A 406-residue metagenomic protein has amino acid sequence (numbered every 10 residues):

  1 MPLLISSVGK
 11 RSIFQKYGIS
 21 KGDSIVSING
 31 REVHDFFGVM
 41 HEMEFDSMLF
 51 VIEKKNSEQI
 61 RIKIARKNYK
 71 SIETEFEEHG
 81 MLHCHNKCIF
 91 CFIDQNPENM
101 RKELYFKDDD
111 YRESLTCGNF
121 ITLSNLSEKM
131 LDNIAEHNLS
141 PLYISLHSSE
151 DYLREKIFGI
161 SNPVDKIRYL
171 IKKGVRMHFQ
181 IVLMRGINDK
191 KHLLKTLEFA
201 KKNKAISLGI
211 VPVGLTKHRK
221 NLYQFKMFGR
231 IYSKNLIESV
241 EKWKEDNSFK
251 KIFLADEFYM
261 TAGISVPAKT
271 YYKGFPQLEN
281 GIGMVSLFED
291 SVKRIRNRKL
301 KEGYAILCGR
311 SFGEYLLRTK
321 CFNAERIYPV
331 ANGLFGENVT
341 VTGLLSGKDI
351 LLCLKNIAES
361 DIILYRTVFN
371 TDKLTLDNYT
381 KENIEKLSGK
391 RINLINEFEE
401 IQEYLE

Functional and structural regions predicted by a protein language model:
M1-G9, F14-Q15: PDZ/PDZ-like groove recognition
L4, I264-E406: Radical SAM enzyme core and accessory elements
F14, G22-I25, F50, C91: Terminal peptide-recognition signature
K16-H34: Conserved PDZ fold ligand-binding element
R31-V39, Q59-I60: Short, Lys/Arg- and Gly-enriched loop/turn segments at beta-strand edges
S57-Q59, R66-K204, G214-K242: Conserved Radical SAM active-site core
P141-Y143, R176-H178, S207-G209, K251-F253 (+1 more regions): Structural preference for beta-strand elements that scaffold enzyme active sites
R154, I187, S207-I231, S248-T270 (+2 more regions): Flexible glycine/acidic-rich beta-alpha junction loops that bind and position SAM and/or redox cofactors in anaerobic
